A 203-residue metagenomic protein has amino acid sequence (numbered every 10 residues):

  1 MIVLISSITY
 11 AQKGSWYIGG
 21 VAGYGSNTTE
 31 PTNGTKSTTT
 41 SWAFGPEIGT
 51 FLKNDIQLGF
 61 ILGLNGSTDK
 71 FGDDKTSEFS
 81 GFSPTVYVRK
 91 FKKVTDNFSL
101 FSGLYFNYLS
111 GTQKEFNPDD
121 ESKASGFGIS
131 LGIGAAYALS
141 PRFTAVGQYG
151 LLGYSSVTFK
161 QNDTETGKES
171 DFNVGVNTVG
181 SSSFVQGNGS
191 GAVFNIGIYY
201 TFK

Functional and structural regions predicted by a protein language model:
M1-G19, K90-K93, S99, F202-K203: Outer-membrane beta-barrel biogenesis signature
Y10-S67, F71-G72, V185, G189-K203: Short glycine/proline- and aromatic-enriched beta-strand/turn motifs that initiate or cap beta-hairpins
W16, T38-F44, E78-P84, F98 (+2 more regions): Residues that define the transmembrane beta-barrel architecture of outer-membrane proteins
G20-Y24, P46-T50, L64, V86-K90 (+4 more regions): Residues on the lipid-exposed face of transmembrane beta-strands in outer-membrane beta-barrel proteins
T28-T39, T68-F79, G111-S125, T158-T166: Outer-membrane beta-barrel translocator domains and adjoining extracellular loop/strand segments of Gram-negative
T32-K36, I48-T50, D74-T76, K90-K92 (+3 more regions): Outer-membrane beta-barrel proteins
D55-L58, D96-F98, Y137, R142-A145: Repeated loop/turn-to-beta-strand initiation elements of outer-membrane beta-barrel proteins
K70, L139-K203: Predominantly the C-terminal beta-signal and adjacent terminal strand-loop region of outer-membrane beta-barrel
